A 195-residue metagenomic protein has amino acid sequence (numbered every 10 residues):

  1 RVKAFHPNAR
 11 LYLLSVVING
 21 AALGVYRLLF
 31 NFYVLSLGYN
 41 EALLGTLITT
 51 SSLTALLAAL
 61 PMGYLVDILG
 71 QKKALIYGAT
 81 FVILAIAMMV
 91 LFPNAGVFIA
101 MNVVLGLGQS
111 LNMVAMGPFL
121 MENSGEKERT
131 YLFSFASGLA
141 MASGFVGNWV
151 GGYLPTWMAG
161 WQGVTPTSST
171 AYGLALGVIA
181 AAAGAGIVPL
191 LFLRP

Functional and structural regions predicted by a protein language model:
V2-T54: Helix-loop boundary and gating motifs at the non-cytosolic
V17, A85, G96-N112: Hydrophobic core of transmembrane alpha-helices in multi-pass small-molecule transporters, especially MFS/SLC-type
S52-L60, G144-F145: Residue-level signature of mid-helix packing/kink "hotspots" within the transmembrane helices of 12-pass Major
G70, L91-G96: Helix-breaking motifs and short loop linkers at transmembrane-helix boundaries and internal kinks in secondary membrane
T80-P93: C-terminal ends and interior cores of transmembrane alpha-helices in multi-pass membrane transporters/permeases
S134-T156: Glycine-rich segments within core transmembrane alpha-helices of 12-TM secondary carriers
A180-P195: C-terminal membrane-cytosol helix-exit motif in multi-pass small-molecule transporters
